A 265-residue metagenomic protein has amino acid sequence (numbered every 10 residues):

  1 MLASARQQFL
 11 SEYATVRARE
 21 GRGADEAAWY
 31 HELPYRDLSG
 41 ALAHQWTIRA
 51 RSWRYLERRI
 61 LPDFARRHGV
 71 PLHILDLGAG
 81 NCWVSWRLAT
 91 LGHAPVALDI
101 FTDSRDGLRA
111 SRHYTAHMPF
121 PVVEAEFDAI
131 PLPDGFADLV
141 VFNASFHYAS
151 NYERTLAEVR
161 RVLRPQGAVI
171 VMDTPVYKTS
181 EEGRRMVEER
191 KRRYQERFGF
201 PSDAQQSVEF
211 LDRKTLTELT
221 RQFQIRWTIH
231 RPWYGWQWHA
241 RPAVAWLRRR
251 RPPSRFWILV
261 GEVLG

Functional and structural regions predicted by a protein language model:
M1-R67: Conserved class I S-adenosyl-L-methionine
G69-G80: Conserved class I S-adenosyl-L-methionine
N81-A129: Class I SAM-dependent methyltransferase SAM/SAH-binding core
D128-V140: A short acidic, Gly/Pro-enriched loop at the edge of an enzyme's catalytic core that lines a small-molecule cofactor
L139-N151: A short SAM/SAH-binding and catalytic strip from SAM-dependent methyltransferases
E153-A168: A short glycine-rich, Lys/Arg-flanked "PGG" loop and its adjoining helix->strand segment in the class I
I170-Y194: Conserved class I S-adenosyl-L-methionine
Q205-F223: Short alpha-helix
